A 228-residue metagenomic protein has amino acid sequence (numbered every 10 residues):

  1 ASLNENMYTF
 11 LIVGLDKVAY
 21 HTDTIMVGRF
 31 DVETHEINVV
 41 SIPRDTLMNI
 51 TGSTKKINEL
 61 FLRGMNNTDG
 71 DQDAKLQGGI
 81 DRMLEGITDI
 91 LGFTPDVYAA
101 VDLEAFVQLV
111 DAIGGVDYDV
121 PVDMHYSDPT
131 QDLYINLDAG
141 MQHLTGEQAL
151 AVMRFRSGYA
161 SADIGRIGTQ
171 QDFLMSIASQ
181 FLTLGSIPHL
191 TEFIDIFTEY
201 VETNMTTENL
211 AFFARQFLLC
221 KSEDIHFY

Functional and structural regions predicted by a protein language model:
A1-Y228: Non-catalytic, solvent-exposed segments at the cell envelope interface
